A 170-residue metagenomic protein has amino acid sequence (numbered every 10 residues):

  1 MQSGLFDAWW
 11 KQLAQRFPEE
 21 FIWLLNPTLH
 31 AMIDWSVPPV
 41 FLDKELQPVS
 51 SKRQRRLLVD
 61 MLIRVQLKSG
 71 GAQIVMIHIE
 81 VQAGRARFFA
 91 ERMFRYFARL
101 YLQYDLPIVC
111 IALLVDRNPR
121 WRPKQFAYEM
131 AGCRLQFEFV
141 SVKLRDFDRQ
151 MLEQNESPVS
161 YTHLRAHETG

Functional and structural regions predicted by a protein language model:
M1-R165: Conserved single-residue anchors adjacent to enzymatic active/cofactor-binding motifs
A166-G170: A short, hydrophobic C-terminal helix/tail in secreted or cell-surface proteins
